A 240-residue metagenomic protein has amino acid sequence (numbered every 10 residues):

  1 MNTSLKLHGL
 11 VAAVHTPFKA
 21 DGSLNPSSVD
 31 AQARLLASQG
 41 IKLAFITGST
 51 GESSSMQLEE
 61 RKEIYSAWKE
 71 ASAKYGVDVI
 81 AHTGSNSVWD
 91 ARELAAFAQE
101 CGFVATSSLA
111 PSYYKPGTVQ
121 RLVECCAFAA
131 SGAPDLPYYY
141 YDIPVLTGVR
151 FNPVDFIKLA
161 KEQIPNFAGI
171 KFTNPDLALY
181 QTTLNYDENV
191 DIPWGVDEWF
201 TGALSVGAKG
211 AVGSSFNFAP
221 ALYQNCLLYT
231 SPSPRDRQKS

Functional and structural regions predicted by a protein language model:
S4-H8, A12, F18, P26-A133 (+1 more regions): Active-site beta->alpha loop and helix N-cap motifs at the rims of alpha/beta catalytic domains
T16, N174-L177, V196-F200, G210 (+1 more regions): Glycine-rich beta-alpha junction loops
V79-H82, A168-K171, V212-G213: Short catalytic-loop micro-motif centered on adjacent basic/acidic residues
F103, S107-S112, K209-A221: Glycine-rich phosphate-binding active-site loops on the catalytic face of alpha/beta enzymes
Y113-G117, F128-L204: Ligand/cofactor pocket segment of small-molecule handling proteins
Y223-L228: C-terminal helical cap(s) of enzyme catalytic domains, especially alpha/beta-barrels
Y229-Q238: Conserved small/polar residues in nucleotide/adenosyl-binding loops
